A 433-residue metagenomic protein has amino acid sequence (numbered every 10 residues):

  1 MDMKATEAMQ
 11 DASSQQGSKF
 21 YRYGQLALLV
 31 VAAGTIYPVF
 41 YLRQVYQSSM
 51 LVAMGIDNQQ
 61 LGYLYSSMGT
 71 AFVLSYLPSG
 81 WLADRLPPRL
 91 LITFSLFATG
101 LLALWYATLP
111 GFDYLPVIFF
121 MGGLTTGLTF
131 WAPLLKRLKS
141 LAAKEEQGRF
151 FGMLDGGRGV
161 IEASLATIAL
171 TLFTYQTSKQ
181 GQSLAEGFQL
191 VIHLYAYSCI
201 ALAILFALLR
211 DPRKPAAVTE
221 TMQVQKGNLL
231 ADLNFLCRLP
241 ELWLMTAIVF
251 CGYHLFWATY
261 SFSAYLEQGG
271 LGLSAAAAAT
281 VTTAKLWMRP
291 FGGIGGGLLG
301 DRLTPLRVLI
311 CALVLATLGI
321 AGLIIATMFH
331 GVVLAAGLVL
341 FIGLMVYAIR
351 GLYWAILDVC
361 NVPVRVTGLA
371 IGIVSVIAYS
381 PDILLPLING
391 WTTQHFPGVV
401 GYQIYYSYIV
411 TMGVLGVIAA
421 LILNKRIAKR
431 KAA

Functional and structural regions predicted by a protein language model:
A5, R210-A231, A432-A433: Flexible cytoplasmic inter-helical loops of multi-pass small-molecule transporters
R43-Q47, A166, L239-G293, R350 (+1 more regions): Extracytoplasmic gate region of multi-pass secondary transporters
S75-P87, G292-P305, T393-Q394: Helix-to-loop junctions at the C-terminal end of transmembrane segments in multipass secondary transporters
R85-L96, D301-L315: Cytoplasmic membrane-interface "Motif A"-like loop-to-helix N-cap segments of 12-TM Major Facilitator Superfamily
I118-G157: Cytoplasmic helix-loop-helix junction between adjacent transmembrane helices in 12-TM secondary transporters
G148-T174, S375-P386: Glycine-rich segments within core transmembrane alpha-helices of 12-TM secondary carriers
L170, T174, A196-T219, A419-N424: C-terminal membrane-cytosol helix-exit motif in multi-pass small-molecule transporters
T304-I356: C-terminal transmembrane helical hairpin of 12-TM major facilitator-type secondary transporters
